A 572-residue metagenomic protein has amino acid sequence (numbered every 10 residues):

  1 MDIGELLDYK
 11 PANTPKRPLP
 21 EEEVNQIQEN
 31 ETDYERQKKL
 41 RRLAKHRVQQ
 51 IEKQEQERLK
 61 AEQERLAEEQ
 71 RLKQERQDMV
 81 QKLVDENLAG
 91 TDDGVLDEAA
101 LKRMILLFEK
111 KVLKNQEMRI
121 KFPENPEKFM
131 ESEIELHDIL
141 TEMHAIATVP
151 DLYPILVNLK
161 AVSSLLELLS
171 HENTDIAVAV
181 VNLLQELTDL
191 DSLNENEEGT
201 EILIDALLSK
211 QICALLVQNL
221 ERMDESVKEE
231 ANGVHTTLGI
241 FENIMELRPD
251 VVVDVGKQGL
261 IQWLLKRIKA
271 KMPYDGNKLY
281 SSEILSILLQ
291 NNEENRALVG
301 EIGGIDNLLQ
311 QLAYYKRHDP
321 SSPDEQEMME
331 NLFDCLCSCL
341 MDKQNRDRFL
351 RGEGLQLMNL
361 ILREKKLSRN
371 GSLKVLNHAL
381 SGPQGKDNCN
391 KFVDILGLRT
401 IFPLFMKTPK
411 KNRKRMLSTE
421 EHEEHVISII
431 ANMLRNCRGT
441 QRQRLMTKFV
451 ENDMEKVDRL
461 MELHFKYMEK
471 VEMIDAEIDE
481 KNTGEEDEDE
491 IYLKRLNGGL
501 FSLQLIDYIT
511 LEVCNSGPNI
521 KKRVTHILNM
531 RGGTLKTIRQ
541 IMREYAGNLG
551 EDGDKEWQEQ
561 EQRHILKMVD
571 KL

Functional and structural regions predicted by a protein language model:
M1-L152, Q185, D189, L203-L208 (+5 more regions): N-terminal "cap/leader" segments of large eukaryotic alpha-helical scaffolds
D97-L101, L156-S163, T200-V217, V234 (+10 more regions): Core helices of alpha-solenoid repeat scaffolds
F122-F129, V149, I155, A161-L166 (+8 more regions): HEAT/HEAT-like alpha-solenoid repeats
K128-E142, N173-N196, S209-K210, V217-E246 (+11 more regions): Alpha-helical solenoid repeats of the armadillo/HEAT superfamily in eukaryotic scaffolding/adaptor proteins
H144, L166, L265, A297 (+2 more regions): Amphipathic alpha-helical repeat scaffolds
D151-N158, A177-V181: Short N-terminal amphipathic alpha-helices
L156-V162, K411-E420, P518-G547: Short linear, low-complexity motifs centered on an aromatic residue
E167-L168, P403, D453-M461, L528-I541: Eukaryote-specific, cytoplasm-facing alpha-helical/coiled-coil scaffolding segments in long proteins
